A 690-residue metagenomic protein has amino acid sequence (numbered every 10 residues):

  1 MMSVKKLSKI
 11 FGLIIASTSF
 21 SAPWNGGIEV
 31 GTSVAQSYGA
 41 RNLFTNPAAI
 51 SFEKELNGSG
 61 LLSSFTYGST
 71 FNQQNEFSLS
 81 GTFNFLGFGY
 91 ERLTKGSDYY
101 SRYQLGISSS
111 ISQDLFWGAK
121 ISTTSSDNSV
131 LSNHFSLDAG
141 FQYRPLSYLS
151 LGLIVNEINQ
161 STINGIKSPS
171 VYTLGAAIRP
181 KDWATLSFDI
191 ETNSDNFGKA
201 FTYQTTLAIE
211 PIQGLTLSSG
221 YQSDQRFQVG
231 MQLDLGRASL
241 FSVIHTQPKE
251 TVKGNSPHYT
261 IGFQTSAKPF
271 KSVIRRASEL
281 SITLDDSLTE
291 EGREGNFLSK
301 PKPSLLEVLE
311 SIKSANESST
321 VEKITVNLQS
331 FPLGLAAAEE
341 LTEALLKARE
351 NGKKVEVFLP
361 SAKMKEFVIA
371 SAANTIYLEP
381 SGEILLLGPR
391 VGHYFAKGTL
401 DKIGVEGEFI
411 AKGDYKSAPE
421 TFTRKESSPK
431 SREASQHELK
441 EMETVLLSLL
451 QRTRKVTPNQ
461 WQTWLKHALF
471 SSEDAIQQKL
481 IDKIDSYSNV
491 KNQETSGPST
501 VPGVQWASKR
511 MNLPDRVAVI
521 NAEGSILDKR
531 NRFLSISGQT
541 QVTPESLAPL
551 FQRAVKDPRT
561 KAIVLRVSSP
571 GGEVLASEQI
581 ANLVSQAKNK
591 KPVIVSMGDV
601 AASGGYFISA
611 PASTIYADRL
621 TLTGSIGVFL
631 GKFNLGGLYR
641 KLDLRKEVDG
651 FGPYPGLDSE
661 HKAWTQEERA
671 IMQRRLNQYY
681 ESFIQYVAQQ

Functional and structural regions predicted by a protein language model:
V4-L13: Sec-dependent signal peptide recognition, specifically the positively charged N-region followed immediately by
A16-S19: N-terminal signal peptide c-region/cleavage motif recognized by signal peptidases
A22-G262: Subset of outer-membrane beta-barrel
N255-N459, T463, L469, K491-V595 (+1 more regions): Small-residue-centered hinge/linker elements
W461-K466, S472-A475, I484: PDZ peptide-recognition modules
Y487-N489: A non-catalytic alpha/beta surface segment that caps or lines the substrate-entry region of metallo-dependent hydrolase
